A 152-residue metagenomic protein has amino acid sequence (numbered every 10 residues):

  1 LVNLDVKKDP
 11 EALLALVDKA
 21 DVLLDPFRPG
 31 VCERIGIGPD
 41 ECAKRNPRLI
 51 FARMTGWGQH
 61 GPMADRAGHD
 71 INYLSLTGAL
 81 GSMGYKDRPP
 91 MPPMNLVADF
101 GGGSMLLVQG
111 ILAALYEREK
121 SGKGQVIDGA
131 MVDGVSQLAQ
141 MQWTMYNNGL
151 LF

Functional and structural regions predicted by a protein language model:
L1-K44: A structured beta-alpha segment of the ubiquitous adenosine-cofactor-binding alpha/beta core
V2, I50-A52, I127: Hydrophobic/aromatic beta-strand patches that form the interior of the parallel beta-sheet core in alpha/beta enzyme
V6, G56, G134: Residues that form or immediately flank small-molecule/cofactor binding pockets and catalytic motifs
V22, R48-A52, N95: Structural motif
P29, E33-M83: Rossmann-fold NAD(P)-binding glycine/threonine-rich loop
L76-F152: Acidic, glycine-rich segments within the central catalytic cores of soluble metabolic enzymes that bind/position
